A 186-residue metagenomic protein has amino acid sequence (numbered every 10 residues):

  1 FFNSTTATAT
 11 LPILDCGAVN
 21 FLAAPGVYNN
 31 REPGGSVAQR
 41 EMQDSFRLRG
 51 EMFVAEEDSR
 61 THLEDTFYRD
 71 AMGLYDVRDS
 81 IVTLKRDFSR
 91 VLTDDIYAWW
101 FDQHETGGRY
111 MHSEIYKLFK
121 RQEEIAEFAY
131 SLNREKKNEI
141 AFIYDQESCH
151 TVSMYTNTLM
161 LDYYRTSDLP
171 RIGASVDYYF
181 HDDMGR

Functional and structural regions predicted by a protein language model:
F1, C16-R186: Carbohydrate-binding surfaces of carbohydrate-active enzymes
F2-I13: Distinct, well-ordered alpha-helical segments
